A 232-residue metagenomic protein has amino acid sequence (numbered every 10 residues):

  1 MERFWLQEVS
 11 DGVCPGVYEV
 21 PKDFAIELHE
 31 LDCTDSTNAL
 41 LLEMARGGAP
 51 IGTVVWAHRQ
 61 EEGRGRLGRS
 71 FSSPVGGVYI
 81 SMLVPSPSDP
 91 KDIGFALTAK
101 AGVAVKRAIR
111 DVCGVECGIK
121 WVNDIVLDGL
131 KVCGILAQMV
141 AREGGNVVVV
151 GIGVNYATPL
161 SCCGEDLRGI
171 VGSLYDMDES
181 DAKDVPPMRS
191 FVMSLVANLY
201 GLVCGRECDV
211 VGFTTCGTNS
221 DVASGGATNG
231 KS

Functional and structural regions predicted by a protein language model:
M1-D111, T218, N229: N-terminal lobe of the biotin/lipoate ligase/transferase fold
M1-G12, D23, P87-K91, F95-C117 (+1 more regions): Long, positively charged amphipathic alpha-helical accessory segments at protein N-termini or as interdomain linkers
